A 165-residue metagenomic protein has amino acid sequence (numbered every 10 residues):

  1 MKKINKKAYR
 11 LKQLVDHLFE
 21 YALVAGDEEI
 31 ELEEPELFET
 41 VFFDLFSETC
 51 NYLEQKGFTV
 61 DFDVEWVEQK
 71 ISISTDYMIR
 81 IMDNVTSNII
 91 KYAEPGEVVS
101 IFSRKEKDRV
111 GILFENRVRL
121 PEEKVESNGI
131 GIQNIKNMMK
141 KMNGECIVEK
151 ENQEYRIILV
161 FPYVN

Functional and structural regions predicted by a protein language model:
K6-L11: Short alpha-helical segment of the dimerization/phosphotransfer core of two-component systems
G26-T40, S72: Short flexible loop/turn segments at helix-to-beta-strand junctions within the C-terminal catalytic HATPase_c
P35, E54, T59-Q69, E115-R117: Conserved catalytic submotifs in the C-terminal HATPase_c
I89-I90: Short helix-loop "hinge" at the ATP-lid/N-box region of the Bergerat-fold HATPase_c
G96-D108: Short beta-strand/loop element within the Bergerat-fold HATPase_c
I112-I130: Glycine-rich/acidic phosphate-handling loop/turn and adjacent ATP-lid/helix of nucleotide-binding kinase/ATPase domains
M139-K140: Detector for a conserved hydrophobic position within an alpha-helical segment of the HATPase_c
